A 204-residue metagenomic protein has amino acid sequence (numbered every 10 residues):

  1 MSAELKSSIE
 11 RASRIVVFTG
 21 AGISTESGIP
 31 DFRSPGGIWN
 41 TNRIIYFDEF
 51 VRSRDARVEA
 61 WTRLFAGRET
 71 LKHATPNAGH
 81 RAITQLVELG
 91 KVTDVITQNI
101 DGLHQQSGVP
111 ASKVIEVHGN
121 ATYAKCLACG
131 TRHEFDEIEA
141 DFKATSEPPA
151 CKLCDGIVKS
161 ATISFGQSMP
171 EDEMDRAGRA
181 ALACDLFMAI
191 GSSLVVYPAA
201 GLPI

Functional and structural regions predicted by a protein language model:
M1-I204: Conserved catalytic core of sirtuin-type NAD+-dependent deacylases
